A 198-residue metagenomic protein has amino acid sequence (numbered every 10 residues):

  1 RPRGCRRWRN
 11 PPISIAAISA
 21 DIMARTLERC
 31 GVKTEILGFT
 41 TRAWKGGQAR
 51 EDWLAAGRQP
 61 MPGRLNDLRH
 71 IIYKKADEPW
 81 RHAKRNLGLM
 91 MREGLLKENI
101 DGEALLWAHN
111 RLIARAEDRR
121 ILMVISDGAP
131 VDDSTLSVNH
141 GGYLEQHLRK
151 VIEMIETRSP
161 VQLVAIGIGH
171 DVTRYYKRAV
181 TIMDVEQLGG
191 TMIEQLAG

Functional and structural regions predicted by a protein language model:
P2-G198: Acidic, glycine-rich A-domain
